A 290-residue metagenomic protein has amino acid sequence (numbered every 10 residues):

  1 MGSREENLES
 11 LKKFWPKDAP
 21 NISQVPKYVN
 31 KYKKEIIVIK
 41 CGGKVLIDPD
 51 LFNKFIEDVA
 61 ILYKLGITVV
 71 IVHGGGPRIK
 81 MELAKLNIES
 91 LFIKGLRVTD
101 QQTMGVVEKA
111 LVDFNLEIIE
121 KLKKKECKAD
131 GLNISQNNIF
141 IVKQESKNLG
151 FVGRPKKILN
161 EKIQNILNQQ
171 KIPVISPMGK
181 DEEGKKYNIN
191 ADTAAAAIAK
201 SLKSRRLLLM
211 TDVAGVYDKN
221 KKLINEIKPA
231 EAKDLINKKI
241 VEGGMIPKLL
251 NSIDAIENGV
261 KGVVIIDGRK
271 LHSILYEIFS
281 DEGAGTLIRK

Functional and structural regions predicted by a protein language model:
M1-R269, Y276, E282, R289-K290: Nucleotide/pyrophosphate-binding catalytic subdomain
